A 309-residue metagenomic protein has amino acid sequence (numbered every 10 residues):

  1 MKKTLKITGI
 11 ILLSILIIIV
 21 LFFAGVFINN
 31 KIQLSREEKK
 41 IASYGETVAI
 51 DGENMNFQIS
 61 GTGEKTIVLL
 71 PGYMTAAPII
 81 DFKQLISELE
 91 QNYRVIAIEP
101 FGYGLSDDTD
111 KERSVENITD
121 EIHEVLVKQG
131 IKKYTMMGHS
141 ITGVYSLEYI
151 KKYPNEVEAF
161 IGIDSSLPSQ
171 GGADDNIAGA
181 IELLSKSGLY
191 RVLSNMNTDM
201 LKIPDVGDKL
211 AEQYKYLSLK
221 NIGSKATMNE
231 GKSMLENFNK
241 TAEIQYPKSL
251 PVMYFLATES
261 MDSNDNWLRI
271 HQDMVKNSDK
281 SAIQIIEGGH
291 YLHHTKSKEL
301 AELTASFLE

Functional and structural regions predicted by a protein language model:
K2-I67, Q91-Y93, K132, E309: Alpha/beta-hydrolase fold catalytic core
E53, I59-L105: Conserved HGGG/HGGXW glycine-rich cap/lid loop of the alpha/beta-hydrolase fold
M74, P100-G104, Y145, L167 (+1 more regions): Alpha/beta-hydrolase active-site loop signature
A97-T135: Active-site loop/oxyanion-hole signature of alpha/beta-hydrolase fold enzymes
I131-D174: Conserved hydrolase catalytic core segment
I163-N195: A catalytic-pocket lid/entrance helix-loop region that shapes and gates access to the active site across common
V206-D279, I283-I286: Conserved serine/cysteine hydrolase catalytic core
G288-S297: Catalytic histidine-centered segment of alpha/beta-hydrolase-like enzymes
